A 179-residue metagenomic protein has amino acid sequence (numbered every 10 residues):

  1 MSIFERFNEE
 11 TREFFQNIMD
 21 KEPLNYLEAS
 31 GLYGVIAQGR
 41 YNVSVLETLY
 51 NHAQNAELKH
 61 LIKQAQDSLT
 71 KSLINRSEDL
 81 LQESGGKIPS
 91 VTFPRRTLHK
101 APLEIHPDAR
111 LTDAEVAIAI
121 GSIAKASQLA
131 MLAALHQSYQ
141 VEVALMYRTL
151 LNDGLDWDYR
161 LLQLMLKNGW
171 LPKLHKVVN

Functional and structural regions predicted by a protein language model:
M1-G39: Leu/Val/Ala/Ile-rich N-terminal alpha-helices, chiefly Sec-type signal peptides and the beginnings
M1-R6, A56-F93, D158-N168: Conserved alpha-helical segments that form or flank metal/cofactor-binding pockets of metalloenzymes
F4-F15, D79-I118, V177-N179: Carboxylate-rich helix-loop segments that flank metal/cofactor sites and access channels in metalloenzymes
E13-L24, S30, E57-L61, H106 (+1 more regions): A cross-kingdom feature marking solvent-exposed beta-strand/loop segments within repeated, beta-rich binding/scaffold
E28-N51, K100-R148: Acidic/histidine-rich alpha-helical segments that form the ligand environment of transition-metal centers
L32-L46, I62-L81, G121-A124, L150-L161: Alpha-helical transition-metal enzyme core signature, strongest for iron centers
I123-N179: Preference for long, well-ordered alpha-helical segments
